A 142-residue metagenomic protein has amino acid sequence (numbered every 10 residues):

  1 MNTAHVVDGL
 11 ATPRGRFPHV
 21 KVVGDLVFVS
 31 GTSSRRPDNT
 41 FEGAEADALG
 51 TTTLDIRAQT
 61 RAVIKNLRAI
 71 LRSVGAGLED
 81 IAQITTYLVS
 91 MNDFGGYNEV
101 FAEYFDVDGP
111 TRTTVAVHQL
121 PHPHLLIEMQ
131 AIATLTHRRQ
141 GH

Functional and structural regions predicted by a protein language model:
M1-K65, A69-A82, L88-H142: N-terminal presequence-like segments and the immediate start of the first folded domain
